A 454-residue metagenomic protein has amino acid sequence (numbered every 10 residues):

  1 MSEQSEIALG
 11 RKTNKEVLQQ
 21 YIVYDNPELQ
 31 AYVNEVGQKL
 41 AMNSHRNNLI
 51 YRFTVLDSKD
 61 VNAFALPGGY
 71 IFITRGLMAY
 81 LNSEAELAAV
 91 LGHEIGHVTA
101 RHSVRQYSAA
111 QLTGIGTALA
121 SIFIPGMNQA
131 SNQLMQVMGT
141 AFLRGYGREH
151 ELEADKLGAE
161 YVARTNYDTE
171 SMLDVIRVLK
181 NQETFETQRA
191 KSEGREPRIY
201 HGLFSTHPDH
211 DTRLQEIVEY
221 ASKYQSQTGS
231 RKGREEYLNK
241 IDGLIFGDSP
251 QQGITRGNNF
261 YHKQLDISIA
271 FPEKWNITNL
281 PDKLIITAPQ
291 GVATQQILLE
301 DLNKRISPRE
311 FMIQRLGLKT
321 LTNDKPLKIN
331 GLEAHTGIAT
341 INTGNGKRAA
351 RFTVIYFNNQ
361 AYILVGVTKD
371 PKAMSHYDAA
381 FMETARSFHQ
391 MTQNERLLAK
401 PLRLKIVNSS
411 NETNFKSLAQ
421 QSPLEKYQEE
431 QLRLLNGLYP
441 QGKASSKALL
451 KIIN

Functional and structural regions predicted by a protein language model:
M1-G233, Y237-P272, N276, P281-K283 (+3 more regions): A Zn2+-metalloprotease active-site environment signal
H45-N47, F64-L66, G346, I355-N358 (+1 more regions): Extracellular/periplasmic catalytic domains that process cell-envelope and extracellular macromolecules
A88, Y224, L364-R403: Surface-exposed amphipathic alpha-helical segments
T287-L299, L402-N411, I452-I453: Short, surface-exposed polybasic-and-hydrophobic patches located at secondary-structure transitions
I313-I363: Signature of long, low-cysteine stretches enriched in small and polar/charged residues
P371-S375, E425, L438-Q441: Short solvent-exposed coil/turn linkers within tandem alpha-helical repeat scaffolds
R396-K426: Primarily a LysM-type cell-wall glycan-binding module
E429-N454: Extracellular LysM carbohydrate-binding repeats and other cell-envelope/extracellular binding modules
